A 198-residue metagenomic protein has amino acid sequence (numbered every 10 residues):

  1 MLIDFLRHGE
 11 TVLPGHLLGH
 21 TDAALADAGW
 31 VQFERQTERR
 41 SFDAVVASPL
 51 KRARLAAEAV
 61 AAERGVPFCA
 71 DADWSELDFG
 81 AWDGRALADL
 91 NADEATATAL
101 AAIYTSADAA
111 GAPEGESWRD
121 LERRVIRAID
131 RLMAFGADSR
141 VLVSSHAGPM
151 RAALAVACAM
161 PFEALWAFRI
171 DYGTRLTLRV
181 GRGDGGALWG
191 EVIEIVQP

Functional and structural regions predicted by a protein language model:
M1-L2, L77-N91, A134-S139, A155-P198: Acidic, low-complexity terminal tails and accessory targeting/binding regions of phosphate-metabolizing enzymes
L2-R64: Active-site-proximal alpha-helix that buttresses catalytic centers in soluble enzyme cores
V12, R52-R54, E76-D78, P149-R151: Short, active-site-adjacent cap segments at secondary-structure transitions
W30, L50, W118-I126: Amphipathic, non-transmembrane alpha-helical scaffold segments
E34-E38, E122, I126-A134: Generic structural signal for well-ordered alpha-helical scaffold segments
R40-D73, T98-A101, V156, R179-P198: Conserved histidine-centered catalytic loops in small-molecule metabolism enzymes
E63-R124, A167: Phosphate-handling substructures
H146: Short basic (Lys/Arg) and small-residue
